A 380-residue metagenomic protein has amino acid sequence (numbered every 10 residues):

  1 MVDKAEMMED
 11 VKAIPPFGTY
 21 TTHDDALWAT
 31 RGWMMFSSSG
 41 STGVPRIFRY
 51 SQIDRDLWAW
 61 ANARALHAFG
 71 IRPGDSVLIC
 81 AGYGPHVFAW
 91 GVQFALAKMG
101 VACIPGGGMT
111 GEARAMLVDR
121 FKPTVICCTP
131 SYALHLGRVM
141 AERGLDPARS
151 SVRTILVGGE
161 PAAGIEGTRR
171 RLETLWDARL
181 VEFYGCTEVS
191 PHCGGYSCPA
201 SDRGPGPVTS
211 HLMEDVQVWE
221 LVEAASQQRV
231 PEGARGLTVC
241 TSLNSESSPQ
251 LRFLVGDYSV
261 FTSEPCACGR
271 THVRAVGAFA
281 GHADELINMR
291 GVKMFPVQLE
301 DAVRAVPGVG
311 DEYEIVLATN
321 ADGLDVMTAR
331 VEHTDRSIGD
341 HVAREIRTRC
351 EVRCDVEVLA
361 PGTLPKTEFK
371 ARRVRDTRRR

Functional and structural regions predicted by a protein language model:
M1-S37, G43-L57, A68, S226 (+4 more regions): Nucleotide 5′-phosphate-binding alpha/beta core
S37-S41, V77, I126, I155 (+1 more regions): Conserved S/T- and glycine-rich ATP-binding loop of Class I adenylate-forming
Q52-A65, S76-H135: AMP-binding/adenylate-forming
I71-D75: Short helix-loop-beta connector
S76, R143-A163: Conserved helix-loop-beta element of the AMP-binding
S76-I79, L156, V239, R330: Short, well-ordered beta-strand segments
I126, V239, N244-V352, V358 (+1 more regions): AMP-binding/adenylate-forming catalytic core of the ANL superfamily
A162-G164, T168-P265: Conserved AMP-binding/adenylate-forming
